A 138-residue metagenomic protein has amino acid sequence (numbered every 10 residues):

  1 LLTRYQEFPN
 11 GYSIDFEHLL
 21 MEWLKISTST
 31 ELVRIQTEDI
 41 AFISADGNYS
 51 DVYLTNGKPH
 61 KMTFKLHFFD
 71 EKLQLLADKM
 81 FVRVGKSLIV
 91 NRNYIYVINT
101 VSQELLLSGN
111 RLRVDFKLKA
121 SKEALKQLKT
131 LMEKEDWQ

Functional and structural regions predicted by a protein language model:
L2-Q138: Basic, polyanion-interacting recognition surfaces, primarily in bacterial LytTR/OmpR-type DNA-binding effector domains
